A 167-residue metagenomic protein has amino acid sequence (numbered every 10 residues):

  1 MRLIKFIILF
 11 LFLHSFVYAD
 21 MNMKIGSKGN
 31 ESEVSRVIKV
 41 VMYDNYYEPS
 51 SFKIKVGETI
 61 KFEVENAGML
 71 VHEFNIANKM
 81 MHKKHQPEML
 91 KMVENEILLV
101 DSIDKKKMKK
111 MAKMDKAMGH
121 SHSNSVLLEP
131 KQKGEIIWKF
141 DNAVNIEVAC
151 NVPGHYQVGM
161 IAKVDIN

Functional and structural regions predicted by a protein language model:
I4-H14: Sec-dependent N-terminal signal peptides
D20-S27, Y46, M69-V71, I103-A112 (+1 more regions): Extracellular/periplasmic metallocenter environments
N30-I60: N-terminal edge beta-strand
V37-K39, K61-E63, E135-I137, E147: Beta-strand secondary-structure signal
V64-G68: Asparagine-centered strand-capping/turn motif at beta-strand->loop junctions
E73-A77: Beta-strand signatures of extracellular beta-sandwich domains
N78-K84, I166-N167: Short edge-strand/loop segments of extracellular domains
P87-M108: Extracellular/luminal beta-rich ligand-recognition and adhesion surfaces characterized by aromatic-Gly/Pro-enriched
